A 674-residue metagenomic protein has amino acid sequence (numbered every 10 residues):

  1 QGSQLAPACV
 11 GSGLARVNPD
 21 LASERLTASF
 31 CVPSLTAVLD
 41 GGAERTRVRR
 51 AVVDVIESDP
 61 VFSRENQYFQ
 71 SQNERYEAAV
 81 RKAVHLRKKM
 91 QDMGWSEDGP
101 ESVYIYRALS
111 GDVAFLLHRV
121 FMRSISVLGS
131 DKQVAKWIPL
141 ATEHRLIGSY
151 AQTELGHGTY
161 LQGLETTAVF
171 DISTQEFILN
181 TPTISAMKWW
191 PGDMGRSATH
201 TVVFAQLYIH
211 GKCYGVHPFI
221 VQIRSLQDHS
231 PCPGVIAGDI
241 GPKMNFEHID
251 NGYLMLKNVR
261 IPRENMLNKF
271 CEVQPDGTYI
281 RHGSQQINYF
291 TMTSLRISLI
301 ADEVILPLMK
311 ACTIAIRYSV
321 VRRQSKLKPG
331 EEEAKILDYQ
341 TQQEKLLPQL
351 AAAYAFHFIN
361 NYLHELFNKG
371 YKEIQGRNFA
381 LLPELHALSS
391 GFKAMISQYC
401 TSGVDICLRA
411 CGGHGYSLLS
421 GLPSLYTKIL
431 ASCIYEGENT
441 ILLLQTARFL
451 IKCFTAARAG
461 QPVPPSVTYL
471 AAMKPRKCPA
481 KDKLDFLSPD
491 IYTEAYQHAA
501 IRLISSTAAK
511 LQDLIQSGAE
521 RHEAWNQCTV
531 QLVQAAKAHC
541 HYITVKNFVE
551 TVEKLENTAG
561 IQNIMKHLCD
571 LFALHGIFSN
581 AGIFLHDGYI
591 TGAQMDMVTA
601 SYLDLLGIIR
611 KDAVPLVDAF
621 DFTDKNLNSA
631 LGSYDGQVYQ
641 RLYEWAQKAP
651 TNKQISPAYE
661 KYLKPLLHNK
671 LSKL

Functional and structural regions predicted by a protein language model:
Q1-L674: Flavin-dependent oxidoreductase catalytic core characteristic of acyl-CoA dehydrogenase/oxidase-like enzymes
